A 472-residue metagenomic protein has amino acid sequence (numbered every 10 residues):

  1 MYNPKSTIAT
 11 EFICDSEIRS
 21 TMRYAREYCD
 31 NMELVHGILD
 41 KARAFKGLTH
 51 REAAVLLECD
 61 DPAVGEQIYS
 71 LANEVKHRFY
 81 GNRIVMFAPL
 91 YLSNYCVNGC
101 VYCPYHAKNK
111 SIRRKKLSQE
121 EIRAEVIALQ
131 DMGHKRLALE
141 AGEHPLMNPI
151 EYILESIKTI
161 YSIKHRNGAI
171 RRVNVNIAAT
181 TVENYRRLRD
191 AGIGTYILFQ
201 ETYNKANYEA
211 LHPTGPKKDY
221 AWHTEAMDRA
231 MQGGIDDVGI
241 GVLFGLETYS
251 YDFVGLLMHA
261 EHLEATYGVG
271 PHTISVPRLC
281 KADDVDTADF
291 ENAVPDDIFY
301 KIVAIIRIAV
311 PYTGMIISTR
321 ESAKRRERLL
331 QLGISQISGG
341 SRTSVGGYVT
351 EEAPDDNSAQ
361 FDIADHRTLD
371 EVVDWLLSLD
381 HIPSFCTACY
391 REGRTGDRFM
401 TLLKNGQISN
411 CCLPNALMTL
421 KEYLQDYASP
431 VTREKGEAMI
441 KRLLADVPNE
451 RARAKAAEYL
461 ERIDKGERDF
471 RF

Functional and structural regions predicted by a protein language model:
M1-G37, K41, E327-S335, S341-F472: Radical SAM enzyme core and accessory elements
D40, G47-I84: An N-cap/entry alpha-helix motif that binds or orients negatively charged groups
K41, V75, L129-M132, I163 (+4 more regions): Change "in soluble alpha/beta enzymes" to "in soluble alpha/beta proteins
Y80-E121: Canonical Radical SAM [4Fe-4S] cluster-binding loop centered on the CxxxCxxC motif and its immediate flanking residues
A88, V126, L154-Y161, Y185 (+5 more regions): Generic structural signal for well-ordered alpha-helices, preferentially at hydrophobic/aromatic core positions
A107-A124, A128-M231, D236-I240, F244-L246 (+2 more regions): Core AdoMet radical
A141, T195, A221-V285, P295-K324 (+3 more regions): Conserved C-terminal portion of the radical SAM core fold that forms the substrate/S-adenosylmethionine-binding
L211-K217, A288-N292, S358: Short glycine-enriched, charge-decorated loop/helix-capping segments at active-site entrances that position
